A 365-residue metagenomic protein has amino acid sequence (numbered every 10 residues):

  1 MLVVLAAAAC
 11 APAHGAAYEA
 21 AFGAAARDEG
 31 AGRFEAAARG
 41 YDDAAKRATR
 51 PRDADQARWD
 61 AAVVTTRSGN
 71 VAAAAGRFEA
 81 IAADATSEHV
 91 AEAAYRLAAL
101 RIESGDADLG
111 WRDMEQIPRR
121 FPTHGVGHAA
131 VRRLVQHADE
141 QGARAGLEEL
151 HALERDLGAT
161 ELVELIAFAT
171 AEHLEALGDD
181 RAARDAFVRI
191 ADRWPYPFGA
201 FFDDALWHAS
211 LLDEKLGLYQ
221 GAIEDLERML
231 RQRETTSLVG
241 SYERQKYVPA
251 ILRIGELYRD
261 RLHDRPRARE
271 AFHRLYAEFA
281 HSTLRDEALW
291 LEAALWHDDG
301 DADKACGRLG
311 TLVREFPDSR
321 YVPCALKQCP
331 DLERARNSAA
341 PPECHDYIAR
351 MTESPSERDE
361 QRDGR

Functional and structural regions predicted by a protein language model:
M1-V3: Sec-dependent signal peptide recognition, specifically the positively charged N-region followed immediately by
A6-R365: Acidic, polar-rich low-complexity tracts and alpha-helical solenoid repeat scaffolds
